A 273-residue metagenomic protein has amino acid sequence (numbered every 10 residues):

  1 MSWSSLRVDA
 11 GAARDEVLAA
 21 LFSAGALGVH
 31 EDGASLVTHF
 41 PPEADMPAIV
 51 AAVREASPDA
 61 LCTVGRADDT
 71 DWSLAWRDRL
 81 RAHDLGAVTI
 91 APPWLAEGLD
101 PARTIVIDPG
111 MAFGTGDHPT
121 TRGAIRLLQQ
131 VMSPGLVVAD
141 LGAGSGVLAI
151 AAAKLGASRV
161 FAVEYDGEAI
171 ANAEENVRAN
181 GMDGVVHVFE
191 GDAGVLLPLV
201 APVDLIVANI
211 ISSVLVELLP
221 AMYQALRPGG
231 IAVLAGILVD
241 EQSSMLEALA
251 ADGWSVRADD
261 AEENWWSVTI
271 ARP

Functional and structural regions predicted by a protein language model:
M1-D100: N-terminal auxiliary segments of SAM/dcSAM-dependent transferases
A19, R122-I125, Q129, V216-P220: Amphipathic, non-transmembrane alpha-helical secondary structure
G28, R159-V160, A232: A short hydrophobic/small-residue beta-strand
V29, C62-V64, I90, I105 (+2 more regions): Generic structural signal for residues in well-ordered beta-strands
W72-P134: SAM-dependent Rossmann-like transferase core, predominantly class I methyltransferases with a strong bias toward
M111, T115-V195, P202: Conserved SAM/SAH cofactor-binding pocket of Class I
V131, Y165-P273: S-adenosylmethionine
